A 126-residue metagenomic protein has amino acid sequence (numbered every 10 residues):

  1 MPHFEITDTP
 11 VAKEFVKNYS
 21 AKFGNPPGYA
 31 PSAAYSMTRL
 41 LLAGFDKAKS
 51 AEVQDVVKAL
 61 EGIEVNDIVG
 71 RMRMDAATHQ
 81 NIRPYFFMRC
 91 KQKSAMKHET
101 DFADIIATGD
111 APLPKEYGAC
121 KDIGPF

Functional and structural regions predicted by a protein language model:
M1-F126: Extracytosolic ligand-binding ectodomains
